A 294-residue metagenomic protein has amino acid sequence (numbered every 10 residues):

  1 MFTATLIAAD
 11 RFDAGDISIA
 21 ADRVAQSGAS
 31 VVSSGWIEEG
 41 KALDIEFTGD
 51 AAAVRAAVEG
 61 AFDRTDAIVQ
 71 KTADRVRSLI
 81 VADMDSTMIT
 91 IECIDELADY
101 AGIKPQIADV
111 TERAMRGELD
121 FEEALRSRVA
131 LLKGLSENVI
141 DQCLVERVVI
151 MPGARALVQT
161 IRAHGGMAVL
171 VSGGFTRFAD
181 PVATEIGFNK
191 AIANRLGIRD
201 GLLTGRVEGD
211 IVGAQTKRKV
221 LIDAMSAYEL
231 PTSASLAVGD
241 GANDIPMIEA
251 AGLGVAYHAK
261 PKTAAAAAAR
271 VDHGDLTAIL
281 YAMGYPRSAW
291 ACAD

Functional and structural regions predicted by a protein language model:
M1-A82, A291-D294: Non-catalytic pre-domain segments flanking phosphatase-related domains
I19, A53, A57, Q106-D109 (+6 more regions): Exposed alpha-helical structural elements
R23, A57, A61, V110-R113 (+5 more regions): Residues that form generic nucleotide/phosphate-binding pockets
A25-G28, F62, A101, I186 (+2 more regions): A broad structural signal for alpha-helix termini and local helix breaks/kinks
A29-E46, V69-R75, D85-L196, D200 (+2 more regions): Alpha-helical substrate-recognition element adjacent to the catalytic core
S78-I80, E112, S235: Residue-level marker of motif borders
V139-L253, Y257-D294: C-terminal cap/substrate-recognition subdomain and adjoining C-terminal extension of metal-dependent phosphatase-like
